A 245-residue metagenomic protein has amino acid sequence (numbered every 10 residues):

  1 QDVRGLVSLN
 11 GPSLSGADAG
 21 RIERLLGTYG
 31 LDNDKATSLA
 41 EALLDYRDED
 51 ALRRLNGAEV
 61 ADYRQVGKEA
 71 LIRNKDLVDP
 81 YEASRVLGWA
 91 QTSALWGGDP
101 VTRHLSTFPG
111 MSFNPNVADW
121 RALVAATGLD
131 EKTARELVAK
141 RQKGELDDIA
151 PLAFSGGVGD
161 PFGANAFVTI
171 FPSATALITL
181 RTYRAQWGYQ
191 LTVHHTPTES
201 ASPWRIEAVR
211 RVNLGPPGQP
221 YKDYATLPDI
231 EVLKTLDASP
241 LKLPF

Functional and structural regions predicted by a protein language model:
Q1-F245: Compositionally biased linear targeting/interaction segments
